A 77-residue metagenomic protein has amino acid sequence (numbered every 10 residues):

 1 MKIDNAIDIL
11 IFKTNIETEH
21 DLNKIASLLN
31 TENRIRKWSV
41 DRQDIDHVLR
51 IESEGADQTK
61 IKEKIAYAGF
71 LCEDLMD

Functional and structural regions predicted by a protein language model:
K2-I16: Short glycine-/aliphatic-rich beta-strand segments at the starts of folded cytosolic domains
I9, D46-V48: A generic structural signal for beta-strand entry/edge sites
K13-I16, R50-G55: Short beta-strand-to-loop capping motifs
N15-N33: Short amphipathic alpha-helix segments
K37-W38, E73: A local structural micro-motif
W38-I45: RNA-recognition motif
E54-D77: C-terminal structural segments of small proteins and small subunits
